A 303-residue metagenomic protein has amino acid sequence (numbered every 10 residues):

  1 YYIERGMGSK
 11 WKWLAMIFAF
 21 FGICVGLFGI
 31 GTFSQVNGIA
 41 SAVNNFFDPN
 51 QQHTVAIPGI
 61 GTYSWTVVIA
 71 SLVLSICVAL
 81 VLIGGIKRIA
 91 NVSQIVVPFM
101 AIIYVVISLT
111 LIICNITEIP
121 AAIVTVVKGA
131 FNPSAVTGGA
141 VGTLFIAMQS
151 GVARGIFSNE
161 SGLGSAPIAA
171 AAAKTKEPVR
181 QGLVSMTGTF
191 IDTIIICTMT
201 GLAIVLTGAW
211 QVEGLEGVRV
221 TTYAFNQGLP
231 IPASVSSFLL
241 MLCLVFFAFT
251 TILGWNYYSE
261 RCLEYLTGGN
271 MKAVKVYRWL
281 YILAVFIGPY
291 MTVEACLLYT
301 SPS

Functional and structural regions predicted by a protein language model:
E4-N37, N44-L74, V78-V81, V235 (+2 more regions): Helix-loop-helix module between adjacent transmembrane segments
G8-L14, M241-I287: C-terminal membrane-solvent junction of multi-pass transporters and transport-like membrane proteins
K12-M16, K176-T189, N270-K275: Membrane-interface alpha-helices at helix entry/exit sites of multi-pass transporters
I23-N50, V68-S71, F99-T137: Hydrophobic alpha-helical segments and their helix-loop junctions in multi-pass secondary transporters
F28-G38, V78-A90, T110-A121, A203-F238 (+2 more regions): Transmembrane helix-loop junctions in multi-pass membrane proteins
V81, G155-E160, S165-P178, S185-T189: Helix-loop junctions at the membrane interface of multi-pass solute transporters
I107-T125, V136-G139, A172-T175, T187 (+1 more regions): Extracellular/periplasmic helix-exit of transmembrane alpha-helices
Y299-S303: Conserved small/polar residues in nucleotide/adenosyl-binding loops
